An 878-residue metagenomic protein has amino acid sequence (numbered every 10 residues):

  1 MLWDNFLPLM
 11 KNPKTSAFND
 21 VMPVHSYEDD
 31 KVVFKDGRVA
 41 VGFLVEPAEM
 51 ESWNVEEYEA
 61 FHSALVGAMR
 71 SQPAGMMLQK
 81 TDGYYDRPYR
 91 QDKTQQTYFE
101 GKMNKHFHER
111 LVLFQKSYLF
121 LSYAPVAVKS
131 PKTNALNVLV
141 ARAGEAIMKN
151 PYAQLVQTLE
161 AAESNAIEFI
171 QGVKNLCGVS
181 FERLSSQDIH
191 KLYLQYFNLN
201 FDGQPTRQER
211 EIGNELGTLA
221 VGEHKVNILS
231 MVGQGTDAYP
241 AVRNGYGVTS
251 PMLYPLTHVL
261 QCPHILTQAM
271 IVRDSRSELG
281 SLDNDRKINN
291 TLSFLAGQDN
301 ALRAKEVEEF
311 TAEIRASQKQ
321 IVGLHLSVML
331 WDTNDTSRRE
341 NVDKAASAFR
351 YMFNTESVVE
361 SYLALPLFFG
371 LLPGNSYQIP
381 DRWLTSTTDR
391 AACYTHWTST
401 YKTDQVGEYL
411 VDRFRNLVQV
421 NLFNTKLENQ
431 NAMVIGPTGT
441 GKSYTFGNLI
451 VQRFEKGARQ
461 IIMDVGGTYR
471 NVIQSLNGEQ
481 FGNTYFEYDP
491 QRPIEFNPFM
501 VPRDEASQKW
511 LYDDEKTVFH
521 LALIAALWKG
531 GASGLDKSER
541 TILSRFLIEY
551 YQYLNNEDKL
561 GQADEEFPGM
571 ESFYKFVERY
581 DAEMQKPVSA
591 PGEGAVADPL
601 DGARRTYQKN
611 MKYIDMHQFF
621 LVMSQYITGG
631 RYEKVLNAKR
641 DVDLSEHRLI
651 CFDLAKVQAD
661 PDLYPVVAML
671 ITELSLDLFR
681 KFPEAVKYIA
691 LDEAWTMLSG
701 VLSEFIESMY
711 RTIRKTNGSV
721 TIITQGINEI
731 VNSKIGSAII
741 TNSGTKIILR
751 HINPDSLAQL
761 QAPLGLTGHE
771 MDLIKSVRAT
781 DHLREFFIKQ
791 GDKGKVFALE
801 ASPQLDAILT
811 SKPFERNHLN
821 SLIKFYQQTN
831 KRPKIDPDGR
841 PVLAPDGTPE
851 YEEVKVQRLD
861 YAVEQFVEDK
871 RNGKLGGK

Functional and structural regions predicted by a protein language model:
M1-H396: Extended, folded cores of ATP/NTP-driven motor/assembly subunits in large transport and secretion machines
L2-N19, D188-Q298, L363-T395, P437-G439 (+2 more regions): C-terminal regions of RecA-like/P-loop NTPase motor modules
A48, V55-S71, T355, L365-V418 (+8 more regions): P-loop NTPase motor domains
V434: Hydrophobic anchor at the beta1->P-loop junction of P-loop NTPases
K442: Conserved lysine of the Walker
T445: Hydrophobic positions on the alpha1 helix immediately C-terminal to the Walker A/P-loop
Q452-I461, Q480-F481: Post-Walker A helix-loop "phosphate-sensing" segment adjacent to the P-loop in P-loop NTPases
T724-Q725: H-loop/switch region of ABC-family ATPase nucleotide-binding domains
